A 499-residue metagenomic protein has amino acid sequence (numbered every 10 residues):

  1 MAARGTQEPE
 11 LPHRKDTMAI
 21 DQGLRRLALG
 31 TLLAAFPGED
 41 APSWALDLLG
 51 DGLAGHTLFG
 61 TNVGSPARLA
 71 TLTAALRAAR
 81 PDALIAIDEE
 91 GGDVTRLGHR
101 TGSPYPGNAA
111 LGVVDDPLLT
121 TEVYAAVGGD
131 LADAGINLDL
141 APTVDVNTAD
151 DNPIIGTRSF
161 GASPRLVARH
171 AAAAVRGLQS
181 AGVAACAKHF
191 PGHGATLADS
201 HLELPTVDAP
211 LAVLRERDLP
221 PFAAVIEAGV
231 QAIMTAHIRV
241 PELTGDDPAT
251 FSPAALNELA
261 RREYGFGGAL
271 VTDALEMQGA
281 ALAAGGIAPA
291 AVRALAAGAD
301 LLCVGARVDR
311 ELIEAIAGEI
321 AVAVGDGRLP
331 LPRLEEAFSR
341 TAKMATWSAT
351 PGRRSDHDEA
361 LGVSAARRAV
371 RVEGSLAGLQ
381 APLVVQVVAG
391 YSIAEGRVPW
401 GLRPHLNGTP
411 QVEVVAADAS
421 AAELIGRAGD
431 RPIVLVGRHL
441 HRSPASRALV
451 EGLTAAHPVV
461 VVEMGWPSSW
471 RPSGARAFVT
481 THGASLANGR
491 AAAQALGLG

Functional and structural regions predicted by a protein language model:
A3, E8-L53, L282-G499: Preference for extracellular/luminal or secreted protein segments
A35, T61-P81, I85, D93-R96 (+1 more regions): Second-shell residues forming the walls of enzyme active-site clefts
F36-A41, I87-T95, H99, N137-N147 (+3 more regions): Short glycine-enriched loops at secondary-structure junctions
D47-F59, D133-G135: Catalytic domains of carbohydrate-active enzymes, especially glycoside hydrolases
H56, D88, L131, G192 (+3 more regions): Divalent metal-coordination and catalytic microenvironments
T101-D116, S159-G161: A charged helix-plus-loop insertion that forms the helical arch/lid used to bind and gate nucleic-acid substrates
D115-I136, D218, E227, P289-A296: Alpha-helical scaffold segments that flank or form the walls of functional sites
